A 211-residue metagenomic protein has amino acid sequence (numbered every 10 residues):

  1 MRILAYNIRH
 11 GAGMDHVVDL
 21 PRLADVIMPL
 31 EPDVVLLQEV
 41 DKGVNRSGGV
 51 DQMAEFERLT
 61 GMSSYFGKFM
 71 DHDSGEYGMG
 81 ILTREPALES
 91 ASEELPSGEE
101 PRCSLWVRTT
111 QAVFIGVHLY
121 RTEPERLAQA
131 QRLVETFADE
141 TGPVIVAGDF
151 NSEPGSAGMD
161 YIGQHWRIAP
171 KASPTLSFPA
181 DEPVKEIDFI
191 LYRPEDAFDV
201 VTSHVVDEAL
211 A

Functional and structural regions predicted by a protein language model:
M1-A12, A91, S104-Y120: Active-site-proximal beta-strand elements of phosphoester/diester hydrolases
R2-I8, L23-S47, F114-V117, L133-M159 (+1 more regions): Active-site beta-strand/loop signature of hydrolases that rely on acidic residues for catalysis
G11-G13, K42-G48, H72-S74, T122-E125 (+3 more regions): Active-site environment of divalent metal-dependent phosphoester hydrolases
D15-H16, A24-D25, V34, E39-A112 (+1 more regions): Structured beta-strand-rich core segments of catalytic domains in phosphoester-bond hydrolases
M28-P29, E57-R58, D160-Q164: Solvent-exposed polar/charged
S92-E93, E135-I145, N151-A211: Metal-dependent phosphoester-hydrolase catalytic domains
